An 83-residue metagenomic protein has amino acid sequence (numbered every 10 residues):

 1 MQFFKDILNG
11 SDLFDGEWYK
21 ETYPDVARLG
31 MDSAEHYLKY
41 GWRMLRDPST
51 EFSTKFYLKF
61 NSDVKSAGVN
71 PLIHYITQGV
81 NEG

Functional and structural regions predicted by a protein language model:
M1-G83: Charge-rich, low-complexity intrinsically disordered regions
